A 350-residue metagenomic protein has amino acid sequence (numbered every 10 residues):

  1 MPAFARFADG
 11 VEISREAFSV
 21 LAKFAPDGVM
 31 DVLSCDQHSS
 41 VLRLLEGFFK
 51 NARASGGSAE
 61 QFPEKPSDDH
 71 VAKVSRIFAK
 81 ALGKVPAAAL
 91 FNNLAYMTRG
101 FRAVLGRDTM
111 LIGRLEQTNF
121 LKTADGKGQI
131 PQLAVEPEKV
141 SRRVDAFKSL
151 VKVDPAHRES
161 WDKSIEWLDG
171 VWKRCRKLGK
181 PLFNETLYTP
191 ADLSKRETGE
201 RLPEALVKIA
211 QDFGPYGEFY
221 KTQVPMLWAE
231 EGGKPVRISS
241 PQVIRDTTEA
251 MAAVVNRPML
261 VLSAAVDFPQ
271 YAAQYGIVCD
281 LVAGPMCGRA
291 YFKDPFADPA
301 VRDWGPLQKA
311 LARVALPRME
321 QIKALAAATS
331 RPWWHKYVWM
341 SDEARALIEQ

Functional and structural regions predicted by a protein language model:
M1-D145, L150-A156, R257-P258, F268-G276 (+3 more regions): Alpha/beta catalytic barrel-like cores
L44, A52-G56, D69-K84, V104 (+4 more regions): Alpha/beta enzyme core
E185: Glycine-centered flexible beta-alpha turn that most often forms the glycine-rich phosphate-binding loop
T189-P190, F292: Short, active-site-adjacent cap segments at secondary-structure transitions
V224, S263-A264, R289-A290: Short secondary-structure boundary segments
